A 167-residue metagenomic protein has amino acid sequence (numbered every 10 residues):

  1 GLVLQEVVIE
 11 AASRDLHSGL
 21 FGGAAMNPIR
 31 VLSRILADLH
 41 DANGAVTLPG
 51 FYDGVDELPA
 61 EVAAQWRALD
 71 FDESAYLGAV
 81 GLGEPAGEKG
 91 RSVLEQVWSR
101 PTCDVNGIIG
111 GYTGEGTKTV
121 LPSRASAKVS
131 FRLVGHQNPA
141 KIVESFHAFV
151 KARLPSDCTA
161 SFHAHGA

Functional and structural regions predicted by a protein language model:
G1-A86, L94-P101: Fold-level recognition of mixed alpha/beta catalytic cores in primary-metabolism enzymes, strongest
Q5, A127-V129, A160: Hydrophobic residues positioned within well-ordered beta-strands of beta-sheet architectures
S13, F131-N138: A generic structural motif
L20-N27, T117, L121, V134: Short alpha-helix boundary/capping segments
G87, R91-T119, S123-A125, S130: A structural supersecondary motif
T102, T117-A125, F149-H163: A glycine-rich, aromatic-flanked flexible loop/lid motif
R132-L133, S161-A167: A short beta-alpha structural unit
I142-V150: Short amphipathic alpha-helices in soluble, non-transmembrane regions that often serve as interface/regulatory elements
